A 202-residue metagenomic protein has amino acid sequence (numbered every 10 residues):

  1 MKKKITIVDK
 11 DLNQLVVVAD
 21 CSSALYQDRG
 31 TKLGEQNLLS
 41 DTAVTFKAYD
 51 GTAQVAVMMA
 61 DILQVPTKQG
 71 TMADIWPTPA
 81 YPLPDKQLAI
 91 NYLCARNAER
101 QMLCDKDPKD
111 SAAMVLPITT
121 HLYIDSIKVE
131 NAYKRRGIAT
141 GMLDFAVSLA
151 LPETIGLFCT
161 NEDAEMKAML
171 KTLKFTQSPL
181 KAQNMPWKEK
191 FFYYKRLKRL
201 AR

Functional and structural regions predicted by a protein language model:
M1-K134, S148-F158, K167, Q177-R202: Non-catalytic substrate-recognition and accessory regions of acyl/acetyltransferase enzymes
R135-D144: Glycine-rich acyl-CoA binding loop
